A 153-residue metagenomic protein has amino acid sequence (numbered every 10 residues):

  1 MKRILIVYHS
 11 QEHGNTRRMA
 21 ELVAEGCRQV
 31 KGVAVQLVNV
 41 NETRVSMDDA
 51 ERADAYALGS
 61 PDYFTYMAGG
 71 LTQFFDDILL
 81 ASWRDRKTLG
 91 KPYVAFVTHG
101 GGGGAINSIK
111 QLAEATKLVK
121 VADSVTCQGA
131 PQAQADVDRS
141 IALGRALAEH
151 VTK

Functional and structural regions predicted by a protein language model:
K2-I4, R18, L22-G32, Q36-V38 (+1 more regions): FMN-binding flavodoxin-like domain, especially the glycine-rich phosphate-binding loop
V7: Ligand-binding pocket scaffold of soluble enzyme catalytic domains
S10-R18: Glycine- and acidic-residue-enriched helix-capping/strand-helix junction motifs
N41: Hydrophobic, well-structured mid-protein blocks that either form specific transmembrane helices
R44-S46: Short acidic active-site motifs
